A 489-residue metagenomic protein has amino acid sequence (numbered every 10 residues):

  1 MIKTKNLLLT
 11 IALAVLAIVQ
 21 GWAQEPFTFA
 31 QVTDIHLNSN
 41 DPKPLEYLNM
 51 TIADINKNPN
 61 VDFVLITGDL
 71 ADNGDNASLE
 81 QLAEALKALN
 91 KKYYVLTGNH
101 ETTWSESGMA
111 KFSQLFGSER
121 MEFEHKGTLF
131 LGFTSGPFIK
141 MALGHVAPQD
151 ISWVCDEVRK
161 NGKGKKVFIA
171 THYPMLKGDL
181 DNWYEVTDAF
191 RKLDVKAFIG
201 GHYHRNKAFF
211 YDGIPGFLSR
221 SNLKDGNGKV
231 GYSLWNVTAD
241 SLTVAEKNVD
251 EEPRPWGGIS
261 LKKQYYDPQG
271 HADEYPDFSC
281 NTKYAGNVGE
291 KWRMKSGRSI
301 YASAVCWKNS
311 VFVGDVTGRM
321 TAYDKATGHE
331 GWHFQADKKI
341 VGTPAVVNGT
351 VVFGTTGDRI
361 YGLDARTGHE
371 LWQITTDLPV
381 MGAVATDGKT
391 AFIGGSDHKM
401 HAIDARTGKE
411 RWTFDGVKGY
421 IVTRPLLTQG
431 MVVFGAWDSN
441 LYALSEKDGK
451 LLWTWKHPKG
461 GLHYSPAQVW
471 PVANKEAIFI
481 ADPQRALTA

Functional and structural regions predicted by a protein language model:
Q20-Q81: N-terminal active-site segment of His-dependent metallophosphoesterases
N76-K166, E185-A197, K207-S219, D225-T238: Extended active-site neighborhood of metal-dependent phosphoesterases/phosphodiesterases
I214-D277: Binuclear metal-dependent phosphoesterase catalytic core
A285-V305, G331-V347, W372-D387, S396 (+3 more regions): Extracytoplasmic beta-rich repeat domains
D315, T355-T356, G395-S396, A436-W437 (+1 more regions): Structural signature of WD-repeat beta-propellers
D324-G328, D364-G368, D404-G408, S445-G449: Short loop/turn segments that connect beta-strands within beta-propeller blades
